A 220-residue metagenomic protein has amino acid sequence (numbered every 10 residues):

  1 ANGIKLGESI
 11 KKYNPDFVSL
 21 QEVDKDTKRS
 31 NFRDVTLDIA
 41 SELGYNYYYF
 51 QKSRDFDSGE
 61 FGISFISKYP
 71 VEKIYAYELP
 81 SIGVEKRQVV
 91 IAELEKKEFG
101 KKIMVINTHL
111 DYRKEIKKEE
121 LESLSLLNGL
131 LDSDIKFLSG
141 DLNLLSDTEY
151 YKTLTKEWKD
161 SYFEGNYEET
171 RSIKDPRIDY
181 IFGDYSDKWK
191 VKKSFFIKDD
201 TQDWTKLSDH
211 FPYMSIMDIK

Functional and structural regions predicted by a protein language model:
A1-E42, D55-D57, S123, D218-K220: N-terminal, active-site-proximal structural segment of metallo-dependent hydrolase catalytic domains
V23-D24, P70, H109-D111, L142-L145 (+1 more regions): Catalytic metal-binding/acid-base residues of hydrolase active sites
K25-N31, F56-S58, R113-I116, L142-E149 (+2 more regions): Active-site environment of divalent metal-dependent phosphoester hydrolases
Y45-D57, Y75-P80: A short, structured active-site edge motif that brings together acidic residues
F56-S58, I82-K86, K114-I116, W204-T205: Solvent-exposed loop/turn segments connecting transmembrane beta-strands in outer-membrane beta-barrel proteins
G59-F61, S67-K73, V84-N107, M217-K220: Beta-strand-turn-beta hairpins that frame and shape the catalytic cleft of phosphate-ester-processing enzymes
E93-L94, N128-F137, L142-K220: Metal-dependent phosphoester-hydrolase catalytic domains
I103-G129, F137-L138, L142-L144: Active-site beta-loop-alpha substructure in enzyme catalytic cores, prototypically the cysteine-centered nucleophile
